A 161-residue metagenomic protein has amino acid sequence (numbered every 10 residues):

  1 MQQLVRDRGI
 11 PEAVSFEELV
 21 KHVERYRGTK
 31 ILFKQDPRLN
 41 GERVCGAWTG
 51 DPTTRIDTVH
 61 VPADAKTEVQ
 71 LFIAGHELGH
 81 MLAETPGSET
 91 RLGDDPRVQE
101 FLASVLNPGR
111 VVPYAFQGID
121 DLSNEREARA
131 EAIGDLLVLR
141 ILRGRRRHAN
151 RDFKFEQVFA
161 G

Functional and structural regions predicted by a protein language model:
M1-T49: Auxiliary, metal-adjacent structural segments of Zn-dependent hydrolase domains
Q2-I10, V14-L19, S88-G161: Metalloprotease/metallohydrolase-associated module, dominated by Zn2+-dependent proteases
T29-L71, L78-E84, T90: Active-site scaffold of zinc-dependent metalloenzymes
K66, Q70, A74, L122-R129: Short, well-structured alpha-helical patches and their helix-loop capping segments that border functional surfaces
G75-L78, G134: Short amphipathic C-terminal alpha-helix that caps PH/PH-like domains
